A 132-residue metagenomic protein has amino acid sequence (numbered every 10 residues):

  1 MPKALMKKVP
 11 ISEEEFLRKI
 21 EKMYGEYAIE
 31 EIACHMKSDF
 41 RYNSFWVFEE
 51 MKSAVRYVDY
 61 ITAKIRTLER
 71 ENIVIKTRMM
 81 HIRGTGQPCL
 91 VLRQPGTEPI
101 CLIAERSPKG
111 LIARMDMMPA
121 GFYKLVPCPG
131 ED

Functional and structural regions predicted by a protein language model:
M1-D132: C-terminal and inter-domain tail/linker signature
